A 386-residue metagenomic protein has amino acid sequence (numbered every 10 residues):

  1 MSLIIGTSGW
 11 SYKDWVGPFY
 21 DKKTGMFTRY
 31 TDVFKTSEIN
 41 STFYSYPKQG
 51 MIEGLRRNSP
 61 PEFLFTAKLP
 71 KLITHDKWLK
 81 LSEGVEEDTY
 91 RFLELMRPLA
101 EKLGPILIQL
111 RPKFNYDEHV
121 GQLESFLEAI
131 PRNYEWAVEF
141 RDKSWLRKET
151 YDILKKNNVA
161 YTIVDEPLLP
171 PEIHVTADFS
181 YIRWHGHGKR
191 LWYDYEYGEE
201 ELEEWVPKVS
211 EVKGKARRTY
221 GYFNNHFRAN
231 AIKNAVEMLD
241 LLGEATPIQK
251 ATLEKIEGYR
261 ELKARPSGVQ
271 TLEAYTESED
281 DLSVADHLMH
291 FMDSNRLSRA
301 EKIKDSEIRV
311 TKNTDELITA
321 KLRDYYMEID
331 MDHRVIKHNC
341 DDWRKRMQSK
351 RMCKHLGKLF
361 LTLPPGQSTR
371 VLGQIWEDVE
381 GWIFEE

Functional and structural regions predicted by a protein language model:
M1-D280: Residues lining hydrophobic/aromatic ligand-binding pockets adjacent to catalytic sites
K263-E386: Long, low-complexity, compositionally biased intrinsically disordered regions
